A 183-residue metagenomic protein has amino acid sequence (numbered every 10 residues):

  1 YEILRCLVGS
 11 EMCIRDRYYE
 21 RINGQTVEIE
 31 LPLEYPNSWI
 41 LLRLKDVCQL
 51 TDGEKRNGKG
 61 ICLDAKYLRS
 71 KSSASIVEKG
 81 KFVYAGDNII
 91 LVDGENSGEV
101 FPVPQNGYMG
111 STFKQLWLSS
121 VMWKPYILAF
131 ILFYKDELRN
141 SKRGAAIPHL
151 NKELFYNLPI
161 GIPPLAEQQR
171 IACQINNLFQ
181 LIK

Functional and structural regions predicted by a protein language model:
Y1-G9, I14: Single conserved hydrophobic/aromatic residue that forms the stacking wall/gate of nucleotide- or nucleobase-binding
R5, I22-K55, Y67-L68, G161-K183: Non-catalytic DNA-recognition/assembly elements of restriction-modification systems
R21, V103, A146-L150: Short helix-capping and inter-helix turn/linker motifs at the boundaries of alpha-helical repeat units
E34, W39-R43, E78-A85, M122-A129 (+3 more regions): Generic recognition of stable, solvent-exposed alpha-helical segments in well-folded globular domains
D46, Q115, N157-P159: Extracellular/lumenal ectodomain signal focusing on beta-strand-rich modules and carbohydrate-recognition contexts
K59: Short aromatic-glycine-enriched beta-strand elements
L68-R69, K79-L132, G144, F155: A short beta-sheet element
I131-I160: Specificity-determining recognition surfaces
